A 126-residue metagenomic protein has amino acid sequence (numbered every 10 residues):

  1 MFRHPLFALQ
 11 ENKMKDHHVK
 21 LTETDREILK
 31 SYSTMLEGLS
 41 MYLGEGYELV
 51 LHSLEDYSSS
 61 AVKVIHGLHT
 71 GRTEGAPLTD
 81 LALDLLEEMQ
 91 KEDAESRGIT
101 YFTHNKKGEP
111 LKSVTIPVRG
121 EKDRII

Functional and structural regions predicted by a protein language model:
F2, F7-L9, K13-L51: Short, extreme N-terminal leader segments that mark the start of a protein/domain
R3, R26, K63-R72, R97 (+2 more regions): Arginine residue identity/basic-tract feature
K13-K15, K20, K30, K63 (+4 more regions): Context-gated lysine
L36, S40-I99, K106: Structured interaction and signal-relay segments at domain junctions
E88-I126: Sensory/regulatory domains in signal-transduction proteins
